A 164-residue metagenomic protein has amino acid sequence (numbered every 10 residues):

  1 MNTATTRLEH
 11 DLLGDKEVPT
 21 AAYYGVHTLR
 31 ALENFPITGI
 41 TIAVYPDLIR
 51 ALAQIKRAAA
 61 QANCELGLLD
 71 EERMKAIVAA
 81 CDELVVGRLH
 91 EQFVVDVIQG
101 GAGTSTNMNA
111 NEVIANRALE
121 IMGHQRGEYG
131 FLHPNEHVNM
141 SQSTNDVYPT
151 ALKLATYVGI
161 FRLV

Functional and structural regions predicted by a protein language model:
M1-V164: Conserved, well-structured ligand/cofactor-binding cores
